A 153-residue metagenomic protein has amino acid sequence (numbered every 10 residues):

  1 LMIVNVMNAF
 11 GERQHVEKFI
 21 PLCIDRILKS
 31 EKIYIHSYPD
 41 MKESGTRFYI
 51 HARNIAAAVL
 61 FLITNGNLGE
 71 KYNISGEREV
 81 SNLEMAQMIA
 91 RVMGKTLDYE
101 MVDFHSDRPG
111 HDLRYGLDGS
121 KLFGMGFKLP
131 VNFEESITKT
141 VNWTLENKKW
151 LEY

Functional and structural regions predicted by a protein language model:
L1-E12: Conserved beta-loop-beta element that borders a ligand/cofactor-binding pocket
G11-H15, F127-K128: Residues in soluble alpha-helical coiled-coils and helical-bundle/repeat scaffolds
V16-E17, G66: Active-site loop immediately N-terminal to the catalytic Tyr-X3-Lys motif of short-chain dehydrogenase/reductase
I27-Y153: C-terminal substrate-binding subdomain of Rossmann-fold SDR/epimerase-dehydratase oxidoreductases
